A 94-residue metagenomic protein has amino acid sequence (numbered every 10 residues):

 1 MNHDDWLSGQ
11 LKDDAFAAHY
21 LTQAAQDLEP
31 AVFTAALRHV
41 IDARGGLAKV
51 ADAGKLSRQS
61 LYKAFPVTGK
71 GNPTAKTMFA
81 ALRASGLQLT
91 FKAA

Functional and structural regions predicted by a protein language model:
M1-H39: N-terminal flexible/basic segments that precede or flank functional cores
Q26-D27, A43, V67: Membrane-interface junctions
V32, F65, G69, L82-S85: Contiguous, function-dense segments enriched for cysteine-driven chemistry and partner/ligand-binding capacity
T34-A53: Short basic helix-loop element that most often maps to the first helix and adjoining turn of HTH DNA-binding modules
V40-A43, T90-A94: Short, charged recognition helix plus adjacent turn of helix-turn-helix-like nucleic-acid-binding domains
K55-P73: Recognition helix of helix-turn-helix/homeodomain-like DNA-binding domains that insert into the DNA major groove
T74-T90: DNA major-groove recognition helix of helix-turn-helix/homeodomain DNA-binding modules
